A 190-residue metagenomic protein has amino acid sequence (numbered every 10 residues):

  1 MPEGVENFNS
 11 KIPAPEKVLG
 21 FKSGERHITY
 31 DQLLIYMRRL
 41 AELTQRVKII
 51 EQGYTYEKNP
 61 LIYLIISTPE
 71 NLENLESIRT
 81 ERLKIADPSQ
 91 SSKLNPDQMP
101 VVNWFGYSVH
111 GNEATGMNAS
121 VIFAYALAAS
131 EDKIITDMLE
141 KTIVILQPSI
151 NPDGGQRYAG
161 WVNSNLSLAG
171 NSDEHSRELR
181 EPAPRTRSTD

Functional and structural regions predicted by a protein language model:
M1-H27: N-terminal pre-domain segments of enzymes
T29, K58, S108, L146: Divalent metal-coordination and catalytic microenvironments
Y30, L34-R38, M117-A124: Extracytoplasmic/secreted envelope proteins and their assembly/folding machinery, especially bacterial periplasmic
M37-T44, L127, E131: Hydrophobic, Leu/Ile/Phe/Ala-enriched alpha-helical segments that form helix-helix packing faces
E42-F105: Soluble metallo-hydrolase cores and metallopeptidase-like ectodomains found primarily in the secretory/periplasmic
S67, R79, S89-G106, N112-D190: Active-site/substrate-binding loop(s) of hydrolase catalytic cores
